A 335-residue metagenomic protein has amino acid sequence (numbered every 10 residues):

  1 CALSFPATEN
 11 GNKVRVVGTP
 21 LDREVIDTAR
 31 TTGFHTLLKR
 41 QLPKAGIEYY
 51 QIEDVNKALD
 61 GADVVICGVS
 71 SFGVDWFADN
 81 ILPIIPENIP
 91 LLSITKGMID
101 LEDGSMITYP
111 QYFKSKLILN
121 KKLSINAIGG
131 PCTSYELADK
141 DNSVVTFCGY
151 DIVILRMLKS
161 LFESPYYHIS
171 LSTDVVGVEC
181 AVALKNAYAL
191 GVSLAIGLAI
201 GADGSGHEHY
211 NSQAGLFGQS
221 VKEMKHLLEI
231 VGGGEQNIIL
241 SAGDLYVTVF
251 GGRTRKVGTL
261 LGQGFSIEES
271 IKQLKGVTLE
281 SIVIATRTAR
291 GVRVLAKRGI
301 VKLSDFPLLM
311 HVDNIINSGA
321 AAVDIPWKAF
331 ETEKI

Functional and structural regions predicted by a protein language model:
C1-L42, I47-Q51, N80, L101: NAD(P)+-binding Rossmann beta1-loop-alpha1 motif at the extreme N-terminus of oxidoreductases
T19, K96, Y150: Cofactor-binding loop segments of dinucleotide-utilizing enzymes, especially the Rossmann-like FAD- and NAD(P)+-binding
I26, M106-Q111, R156, I282 (+1 more regions): Short, surface-exposed alpha-helical segments at coil->helix boundaries
E48, I52-N142, L158-S160: Rossmann-like NAD(P)(H) cofactor-binding subdomain of soluble oxidoreductases
I84, K116-S124, N142-Q236: Internal alpha-helical scaffold of NAD(P)-dependent oxidoreductase catalytic cores
Y188-H311: Interdomain hinge/lid region at the active-site interface of Rossmann-like NAD(P)-dependent oxidoreductases
L309-I335: Short, amphipathic C-terminal "tail helix"
